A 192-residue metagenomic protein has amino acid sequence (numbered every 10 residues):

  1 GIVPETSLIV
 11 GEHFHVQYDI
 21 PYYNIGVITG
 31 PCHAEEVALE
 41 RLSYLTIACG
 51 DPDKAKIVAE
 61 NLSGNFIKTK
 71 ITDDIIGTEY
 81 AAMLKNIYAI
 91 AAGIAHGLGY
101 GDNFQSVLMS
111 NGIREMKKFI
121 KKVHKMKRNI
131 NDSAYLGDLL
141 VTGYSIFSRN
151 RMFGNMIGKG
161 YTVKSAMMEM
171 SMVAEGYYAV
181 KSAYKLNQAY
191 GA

Functional and structural regions predicted by a protein language model:
G1-E40, V58: Rossmann-like NAD(P)(H) cofactor-binding subdomain of soluble oxidoreductases
V3, S7, G11, D51 (+9 more regions): Generic structural signal for well-ordered, non-membrane alpha-helical segments in soluble metabolic enzymes
F14-I25, L42-N129: Internal alpha-helical scaffold of NAD(P)-dependent oxidoreductase catalytic cores
V27-S43, N155, K159-T162, E169: Contiguous hydrophobic segments
C32, G64, D73-I75, S148 (+2 more regions): Residue-level signal for pocket-adjacent positions within structured domains
E35-A38, E79-A82, L140-V141: Short, solvent-exposed polar/charged micro-motifs at secondary-structure junctions
K85, A92-H96, Y100, K121-A192: NAD(P)-dependent Rossmann-like dehydrogenase/reductase catalytic/cofactor-binding core
